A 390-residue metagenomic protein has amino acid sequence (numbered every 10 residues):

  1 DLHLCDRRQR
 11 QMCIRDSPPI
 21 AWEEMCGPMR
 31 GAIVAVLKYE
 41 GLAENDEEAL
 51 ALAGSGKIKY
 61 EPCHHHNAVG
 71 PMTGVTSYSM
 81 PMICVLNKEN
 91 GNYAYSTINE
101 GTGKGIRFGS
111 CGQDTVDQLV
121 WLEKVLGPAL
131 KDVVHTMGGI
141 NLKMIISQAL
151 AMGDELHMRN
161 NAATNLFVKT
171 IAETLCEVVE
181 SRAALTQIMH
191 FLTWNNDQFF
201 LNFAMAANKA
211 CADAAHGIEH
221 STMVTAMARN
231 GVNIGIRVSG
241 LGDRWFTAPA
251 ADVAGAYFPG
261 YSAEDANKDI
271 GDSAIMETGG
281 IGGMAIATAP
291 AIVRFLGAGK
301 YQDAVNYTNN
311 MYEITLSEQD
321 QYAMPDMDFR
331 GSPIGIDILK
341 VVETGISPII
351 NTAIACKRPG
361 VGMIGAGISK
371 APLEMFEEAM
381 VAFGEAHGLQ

Functional and structural regions predicted by a protein language model:
L2-I14: Single conserved hydrophobic/aromatic residue that forms the stacking wall/gate of nucleotide- or nucleobase-binding
M12-C13, P62-H64, G235: Active-site loops and adjacent core secondary-structure elements that bind or stabilize anionic groups
A43-P81: Extended, Lys/Arg-enriched charged tracts that mediate electrostatic binding to polyanionic substrates
M72-A151: Flexible glycine-/small-residue-enriched beta->alpha junction loops that bind anionic phosphate/pyrophosphate groups
L156-I270: Accessory "access/gating" subregions that flank catalytic or transport cores
G271-P290: Conserved phosphate/anionic-ligand binding catalytic regions in large, soluble enzymes, centered on
A285, A298-I314: Active/binding-pocket-proximal capping segment
I314-Q390: Internal helix-turn-beta structural module
